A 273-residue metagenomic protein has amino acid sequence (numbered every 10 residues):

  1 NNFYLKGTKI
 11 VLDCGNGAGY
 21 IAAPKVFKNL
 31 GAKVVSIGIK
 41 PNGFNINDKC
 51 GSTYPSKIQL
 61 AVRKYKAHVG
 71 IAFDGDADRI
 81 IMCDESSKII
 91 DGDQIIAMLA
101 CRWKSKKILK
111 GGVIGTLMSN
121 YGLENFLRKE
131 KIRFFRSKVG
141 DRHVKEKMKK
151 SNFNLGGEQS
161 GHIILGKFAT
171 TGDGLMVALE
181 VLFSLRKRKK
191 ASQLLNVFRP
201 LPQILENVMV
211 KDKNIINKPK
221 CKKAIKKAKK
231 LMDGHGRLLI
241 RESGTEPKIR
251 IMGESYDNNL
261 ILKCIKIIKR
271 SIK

Functional and structural regions predicted by a protein language model:
N1-R188, L194, P200, E206: Phosphate-binding chemistry for phosphorylated carbohydrates and sugar-nucleotides
R188-K273: Catalytic-core signal marking the mid-to-C-terminal active-site face
